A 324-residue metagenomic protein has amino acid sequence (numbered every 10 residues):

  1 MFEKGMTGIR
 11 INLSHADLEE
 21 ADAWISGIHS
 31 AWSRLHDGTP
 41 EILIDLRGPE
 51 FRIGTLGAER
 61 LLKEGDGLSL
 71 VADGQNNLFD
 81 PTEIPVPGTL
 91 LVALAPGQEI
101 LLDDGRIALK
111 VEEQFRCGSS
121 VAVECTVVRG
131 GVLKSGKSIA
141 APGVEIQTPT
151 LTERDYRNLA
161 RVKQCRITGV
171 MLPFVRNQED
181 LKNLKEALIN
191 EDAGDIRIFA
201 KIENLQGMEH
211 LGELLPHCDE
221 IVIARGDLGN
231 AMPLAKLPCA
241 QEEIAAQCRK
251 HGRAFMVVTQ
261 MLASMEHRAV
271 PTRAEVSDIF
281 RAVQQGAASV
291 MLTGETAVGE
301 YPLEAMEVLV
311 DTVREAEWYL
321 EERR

Functional and structural regions predicted by a protein language model:
M1-R324: Non-catalytic helical/linker scaffolds that mediate oligomerization, partner binding, and domain coupling around large
